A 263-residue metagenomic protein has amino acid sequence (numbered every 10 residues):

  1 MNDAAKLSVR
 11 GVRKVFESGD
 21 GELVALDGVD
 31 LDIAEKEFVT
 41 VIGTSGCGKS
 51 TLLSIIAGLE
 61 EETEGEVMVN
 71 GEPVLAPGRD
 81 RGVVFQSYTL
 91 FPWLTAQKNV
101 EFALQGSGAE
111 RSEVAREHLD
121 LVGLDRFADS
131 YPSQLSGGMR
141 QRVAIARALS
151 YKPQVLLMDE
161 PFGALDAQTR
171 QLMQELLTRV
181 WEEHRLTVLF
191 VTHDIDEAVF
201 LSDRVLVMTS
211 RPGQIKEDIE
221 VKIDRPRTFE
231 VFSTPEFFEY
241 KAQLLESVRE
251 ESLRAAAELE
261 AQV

Functional and structural regions predicted by a protein language model:
I42-T44: The feature captures the beta-strand-to-loop junction immediately N-terminal to the Walker
A57: Helix-to-loop junction immediately C-terminal to a conserved catalytic motif
G65-P77: Conserved ABC transporter NBD signature motif
Q97-Q105, S112, E220: Short helical segment in ABC ATPase nucleotide-binding domains corresponding to the A-loop/adjacent helical element
A109-F127, R179: Conserved ABC ATPase "signature" region
S130-S133, Y151: Conserved signature/switch motifs of ABC ATPase nucleotide-binding domains
I145: Hydrophobic anchor residue at the start of the ABC signature
L156-D159: Catalytic Walker B motif of ABC-type/P-loop ATPase nucleotide-binding domains
